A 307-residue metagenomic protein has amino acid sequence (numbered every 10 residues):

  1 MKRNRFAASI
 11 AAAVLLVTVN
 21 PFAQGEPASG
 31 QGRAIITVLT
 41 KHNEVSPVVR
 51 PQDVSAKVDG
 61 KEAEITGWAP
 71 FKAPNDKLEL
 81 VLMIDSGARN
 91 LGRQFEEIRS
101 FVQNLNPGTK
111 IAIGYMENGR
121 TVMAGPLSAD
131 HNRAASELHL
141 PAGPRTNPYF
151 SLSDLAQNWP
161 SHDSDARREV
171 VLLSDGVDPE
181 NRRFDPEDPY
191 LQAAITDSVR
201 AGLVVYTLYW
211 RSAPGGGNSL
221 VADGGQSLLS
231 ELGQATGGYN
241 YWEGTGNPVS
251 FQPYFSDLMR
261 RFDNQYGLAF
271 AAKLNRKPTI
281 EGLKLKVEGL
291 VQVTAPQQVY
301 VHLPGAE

Functional and structural regions predicted by a protein language model:
M1-R5: Positively charged n-region of N-terminal signal peptides that target proteins for export
A8-T18: Bacterial N-terminal signal peptides
A23-E307: Scaffold/interface architecture of coatomer-like assemblies
